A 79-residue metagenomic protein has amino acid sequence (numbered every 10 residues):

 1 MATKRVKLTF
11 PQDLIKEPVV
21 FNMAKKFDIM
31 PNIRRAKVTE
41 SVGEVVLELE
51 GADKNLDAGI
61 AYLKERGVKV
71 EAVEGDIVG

Functional and structural regions predicted by a protein language model:
M1-G79: Long, contiguous binding/interaction regions
